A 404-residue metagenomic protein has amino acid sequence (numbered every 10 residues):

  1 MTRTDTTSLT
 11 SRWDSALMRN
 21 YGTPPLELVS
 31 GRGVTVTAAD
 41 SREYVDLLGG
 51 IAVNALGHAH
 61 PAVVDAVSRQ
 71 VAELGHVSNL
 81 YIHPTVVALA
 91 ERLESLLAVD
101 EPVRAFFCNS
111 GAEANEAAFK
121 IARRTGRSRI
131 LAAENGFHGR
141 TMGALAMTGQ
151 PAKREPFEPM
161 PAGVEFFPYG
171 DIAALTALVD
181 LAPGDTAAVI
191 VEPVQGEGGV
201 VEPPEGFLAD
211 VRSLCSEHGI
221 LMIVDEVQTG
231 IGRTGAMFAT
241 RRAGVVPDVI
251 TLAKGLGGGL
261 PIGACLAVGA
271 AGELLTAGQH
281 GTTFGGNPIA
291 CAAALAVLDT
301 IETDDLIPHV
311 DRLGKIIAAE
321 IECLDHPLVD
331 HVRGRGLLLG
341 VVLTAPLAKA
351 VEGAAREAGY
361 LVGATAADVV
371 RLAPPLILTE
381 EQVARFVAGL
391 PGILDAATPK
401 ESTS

Functional and structural regions predicted by a protein language model:
T2-S404: Conserved N-terminal phosphate-binding loop of PLP-dependent enzymes in the Aspartate aminotransferase
